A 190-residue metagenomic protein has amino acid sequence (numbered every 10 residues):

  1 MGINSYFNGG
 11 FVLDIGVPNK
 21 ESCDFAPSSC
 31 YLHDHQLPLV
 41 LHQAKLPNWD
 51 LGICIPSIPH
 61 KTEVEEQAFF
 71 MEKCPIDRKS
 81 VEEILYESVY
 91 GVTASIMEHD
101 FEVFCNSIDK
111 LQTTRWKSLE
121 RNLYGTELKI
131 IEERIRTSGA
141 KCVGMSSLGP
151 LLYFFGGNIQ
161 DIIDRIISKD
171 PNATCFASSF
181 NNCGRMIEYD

Functional and structural regions predicted by a protein language model:
M1-S138, G157-D190: ATP-dependent small-molecule kinase catalytic core of the GHMP/sugar-kinase superfamily and closely related
S57-P59, C142-G157: Acyl-group transfer acyltransferase/transacylase scaffold of fatty acid/polyketide systems
